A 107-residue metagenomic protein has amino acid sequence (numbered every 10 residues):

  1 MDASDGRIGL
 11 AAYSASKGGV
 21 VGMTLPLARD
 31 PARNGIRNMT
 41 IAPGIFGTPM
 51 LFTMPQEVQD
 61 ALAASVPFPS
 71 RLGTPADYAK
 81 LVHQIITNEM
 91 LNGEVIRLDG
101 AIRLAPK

Functional and structural regions predicted by a protein language model:
M1-G19, T24-R33, I45: Catalytic loop of short-chain dehydrogenase/reductase
M1-S4, F68, A101: Active-site pre-Tyr helix/loop in NAD(P)-dependent dehydrogenases
R7-I8, L51-T53: Conserved catalytic-core motifs of eukaryotic protein kinase domains, centered on the activation segment
I8-G9, R33-G35, S65, E89: Short coil/turn segments at alpha/beta junctions that flank glycine-rich nucleotide-binding fingerprints
V21, P31-G47, L91-L98: Conserved Rossmann-fold SDR core element
I45-G47, L51, R103: Conserved sequence/active-site signature of Rossmann-fold short-chain dehydrogenase/reductase
E57-D77: Catalytic Tyr-x(3-8)-Lys segment
T74-L98, R103: C-terminal substrate-recognition "lid" of short-chain dehydrogenase/reductases
